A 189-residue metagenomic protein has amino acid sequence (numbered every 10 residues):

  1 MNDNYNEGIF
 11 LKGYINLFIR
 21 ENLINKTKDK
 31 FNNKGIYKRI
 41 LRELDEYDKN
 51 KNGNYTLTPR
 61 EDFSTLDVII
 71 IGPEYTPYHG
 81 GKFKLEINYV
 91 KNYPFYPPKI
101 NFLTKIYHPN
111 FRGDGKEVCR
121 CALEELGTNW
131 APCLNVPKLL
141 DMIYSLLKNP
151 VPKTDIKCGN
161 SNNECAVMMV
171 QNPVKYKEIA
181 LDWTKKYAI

Functional and structural regions predicted by a protein language model:
N2-I40, L44-N50, P97-I189: Domain-scale recognition of soluble eukaryotic interaction modules
L57-F63, R112-K116: Short, ordered beta-strand-loop transition motifs
T58-P59, E74-H79: Short, solvent-exposed beta-strand/turn "edge" segments of beta-rich domains on protein surfaces
E74-Y75, K91, G127-A131: A generic structural motif
P77-K82, Y96, G113: Short glycine/proline-enriched turns and hinge-like loops at secondary-structure junctions
N88-P97: Proline-anchored loop/turn motifs at beta-strand termini and strand-loop-strand connectors
